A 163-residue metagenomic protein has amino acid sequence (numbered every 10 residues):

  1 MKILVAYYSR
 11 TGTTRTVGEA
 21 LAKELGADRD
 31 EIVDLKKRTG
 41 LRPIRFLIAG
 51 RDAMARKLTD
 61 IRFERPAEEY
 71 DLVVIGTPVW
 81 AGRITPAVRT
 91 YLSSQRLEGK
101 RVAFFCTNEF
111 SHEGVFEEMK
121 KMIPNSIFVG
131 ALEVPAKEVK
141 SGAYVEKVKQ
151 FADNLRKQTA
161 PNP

Functional and structural regions predicted by a protein language model:
M1-I75, G82-I84, R89, S93 (+1 more regions): N-terminal beta1-alpha1-beta2 submodule of the flavodoxin-like/Rossmannoid cofactor-binding fold
K2, G26, G99, N125-F128: A generic structural signal for alpha->beta connector loops
T11, K36, W80-A81, E109-S111 (+1 more regions): Solvent-exposed loop/turn segments at secondary-structure junctions within structured extracellular/periplasmic domains
G12, G76, G99, F110-E113: Glycine-centered flexibility sites
R51-R56, R101, M119-N125, E138 (+1 more regions): A general structural signal for short secondary-structure boundary/capping elements
A67, S93-G99, I123-N125: Short, conserved loop/helix-junction motifs that constitute active-site signature segments in enzyme catalytic cores
I75-G76, F104: Redox-cofactor binding/interface segments in oxidoreductases and associated redox assembly factors
A103-A143: Short, glycine-/small-residue-rich phosphate/pyrophosphate-handling segment
